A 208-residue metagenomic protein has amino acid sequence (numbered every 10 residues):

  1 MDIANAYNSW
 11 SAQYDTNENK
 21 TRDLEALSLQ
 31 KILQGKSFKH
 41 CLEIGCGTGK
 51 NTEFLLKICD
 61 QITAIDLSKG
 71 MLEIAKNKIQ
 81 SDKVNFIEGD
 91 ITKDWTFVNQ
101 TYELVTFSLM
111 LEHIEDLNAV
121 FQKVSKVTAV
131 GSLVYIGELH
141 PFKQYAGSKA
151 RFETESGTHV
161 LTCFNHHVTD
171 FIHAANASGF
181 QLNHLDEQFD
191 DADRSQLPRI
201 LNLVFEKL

Functional and structural regions predicted by a protein language model:
M1-K36, K50, F54, I74 (+1 more regions): Conserved class I S-adenosyl-L-methionine
I44-K93: Class I SAM-dependent methyltransferase SAM/SAH-binding core
K93-N99: Short conserved loop adjoining the S-adenosyl-L-methionine
T106: A conserved beta-strand element that flanks and buttresses the S-adenosyl-L-methionine
N118-L133: A short glycine-rich, Lys/Arg-flanked "PGG" loop and its adjoining helix->strand segment in the class I
Y135-T162: Conserved class I S-adenosyl-L-methionine
C163-L185: Short alpha-helix
A192-L208: Core SAM-dependent methyltransferase catalytic element
